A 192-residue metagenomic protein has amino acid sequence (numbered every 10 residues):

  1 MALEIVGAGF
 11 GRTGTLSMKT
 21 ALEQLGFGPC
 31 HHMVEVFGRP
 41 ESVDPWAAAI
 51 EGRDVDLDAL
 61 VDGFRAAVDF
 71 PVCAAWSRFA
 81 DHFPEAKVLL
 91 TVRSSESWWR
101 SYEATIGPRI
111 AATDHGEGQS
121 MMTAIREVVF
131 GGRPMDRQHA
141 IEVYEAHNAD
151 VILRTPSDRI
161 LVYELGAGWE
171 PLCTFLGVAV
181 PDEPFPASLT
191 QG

Functional and structural regions predicted by a protein language model:
M1-D62: PAPS-dependent sulfotransferase catalytic core
T15, C73-S77, W99, G168-L172: Short, well-ordered alpha-helical microsegments
L60-F83, V88-T91: Glycine-rich phosphate-binding loop used to anchor ATP phosphates in small-molecule kinases, encompassing both
A75, Y144-V151, G168: Alpha-helical packing segments of well-folded alpha/beta enzyme cores
F79-A104, L172: Conserved phosphate-donor/acceptor-positioning beta-strand/loop module used by diverse small-molecule
M121-N148: A conserved mid-domain beta-alpha-beta active-site/ligand-binding segment of alpha/beta enzyme cores
M122-G131, P181-G192: PAPS-dependent sulfotransferase catalytic core
M135-H139, R154-P171, F175: Phosphate-binding beta-loop-alpha motif at adenosine-nucleotide cofactor sites
